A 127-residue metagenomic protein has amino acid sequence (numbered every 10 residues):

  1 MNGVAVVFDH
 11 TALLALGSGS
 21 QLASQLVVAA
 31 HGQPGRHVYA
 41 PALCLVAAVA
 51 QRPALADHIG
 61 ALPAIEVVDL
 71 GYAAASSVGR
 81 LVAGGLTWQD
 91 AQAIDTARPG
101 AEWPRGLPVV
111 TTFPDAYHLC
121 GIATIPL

Functional and structural regions predicted by a protein language model:
M1-A40, V49-L62: Short, well-structured N-terminal submotif of metal-dependent ribonuclease cores
V6-D9, Y39-A42, L86-T87, P108 (+2 more regions): Histidine- and aromatic-rich ligand-binding microenvironments
A12-L14, L45-A48, A75, A116-Y117: A generic structural signal for short hydrophobic patches within well-formed alpha-helices
G19-S20, Q51, L81, C120-A123: Residue-level signal for well-ordered alpha-helical positions
L22-A23, C44, H58, A74 (+1 more regions): Amphipathic alpha-helical interface surfaces
H31-G32, W103, H118: Anion (oxyanion) recognition and catalysis
L62-V67, G121-L127: Active-site regions of enzymes building and remodeling cell-envelope glycoconjugates
E66-D115: Active-site neighborhoods of divalent-metal-dependent phosphate/nucleic-acid chemistry enzymes
